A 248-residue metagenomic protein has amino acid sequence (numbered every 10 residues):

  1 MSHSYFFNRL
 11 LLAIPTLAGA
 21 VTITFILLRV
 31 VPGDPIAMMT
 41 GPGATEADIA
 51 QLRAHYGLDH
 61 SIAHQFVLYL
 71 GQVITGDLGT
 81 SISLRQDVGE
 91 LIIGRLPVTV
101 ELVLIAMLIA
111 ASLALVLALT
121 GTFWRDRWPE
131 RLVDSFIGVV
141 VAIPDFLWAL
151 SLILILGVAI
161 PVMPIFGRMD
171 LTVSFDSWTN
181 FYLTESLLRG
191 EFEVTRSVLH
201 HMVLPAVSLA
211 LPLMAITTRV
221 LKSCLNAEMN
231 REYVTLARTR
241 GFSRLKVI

Functional and structural regions predicted by a protein language model:
S2-S4, L96-P129, D176-I248: Alpha-helical transmembrane segments of integral membrane proteins, especially multi-pass inner/plasma-membrane
S4-Y5, F25, R29, I82 (+2 more regions): Transmembrane-helix boundary motif in ABC transporter permease subunits
L11-P32: Short, strongly hydrophobic transmembrane alpha-helices
A13, R95, T99, S135-G138 (+1 more regions): Residue-level signal for discrete positions within transmembrane alpha-helices of multi-pass small-molecule
D34-M38, L115-T120, R131, S135-G138 (+6 more regions): Membrane-spanning helices that line or support transport/gating and their immediate boundary helices in channels
A44-T75, V173-L183, L187: Short hydrophobic, aromatic-rich alpha-helical segments embedded in or entering the lipid bilayer of multi-pass
D59-L115: An internal, D/E-rich "acidic patch" concept
I137-P205, L209: Generic hydrophobic transmembrane alpha-helix motif, especially the helices
